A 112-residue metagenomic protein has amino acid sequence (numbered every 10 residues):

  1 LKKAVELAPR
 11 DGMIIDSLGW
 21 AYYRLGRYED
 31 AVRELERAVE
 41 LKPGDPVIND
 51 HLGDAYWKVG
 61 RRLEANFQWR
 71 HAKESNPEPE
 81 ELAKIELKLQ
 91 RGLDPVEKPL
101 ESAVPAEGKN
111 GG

Functional and structural regions predicted by a protein language model:
K2-E6, R37-E40, E74: Conserved structural position within tetratricopeptide repeats
S17, H51, I85-K88: Canonical tetratricopeptide repeat
